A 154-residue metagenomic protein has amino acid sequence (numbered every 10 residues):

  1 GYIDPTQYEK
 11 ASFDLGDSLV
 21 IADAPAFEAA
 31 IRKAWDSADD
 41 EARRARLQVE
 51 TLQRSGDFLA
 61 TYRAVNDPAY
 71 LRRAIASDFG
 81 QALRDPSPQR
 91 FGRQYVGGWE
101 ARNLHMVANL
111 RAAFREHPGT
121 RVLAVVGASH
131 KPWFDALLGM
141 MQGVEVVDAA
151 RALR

Functional and structural regions predicted by a protein language model:
G1-H117, L137: Hydrophobic, often amphipathic alpha-helical segments used for membrane interaction and targeting
V96-R154: A cross-kingdom marker for long, charged
